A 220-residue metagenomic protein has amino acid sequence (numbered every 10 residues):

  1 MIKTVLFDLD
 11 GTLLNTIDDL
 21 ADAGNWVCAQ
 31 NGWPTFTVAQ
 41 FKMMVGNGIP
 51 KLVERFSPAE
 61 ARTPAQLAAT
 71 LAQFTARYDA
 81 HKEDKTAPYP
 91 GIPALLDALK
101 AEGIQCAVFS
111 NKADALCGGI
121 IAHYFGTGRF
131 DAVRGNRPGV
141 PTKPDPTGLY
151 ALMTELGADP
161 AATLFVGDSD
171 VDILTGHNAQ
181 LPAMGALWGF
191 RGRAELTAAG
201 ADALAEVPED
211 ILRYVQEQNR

Functional and structural regions predicted by a protein language model:
M1-M43: Active-site neighborhood of HAD-like aspartate-dependent phosphohydrolases
Q30-E60, P90: Alpha-helical substrate-recognition element adjacent to the catalytic core
R55-A94: Metal-dependent phosphoesterase signature
A80-V108, D114-G118, P146: Short, acidic loop-to-helix structural element flanking the phosphoryl-transfer center in phosphate-processing enzymes
D84-A87, A113-V166, D170-A179, R193-E195: Substrate-recognition "cap/lid" segment bordering the active-site pocket of phosphatases
W188-A198: Short, glycine/polar-rich helix-capping loops at beta-to-alpha or helix-loop-helix junctions that flank or form
A203-V207: Short acidic-hydrophobic, aromatic-tinged amphipathic segments that line or gate anion-handling sites
